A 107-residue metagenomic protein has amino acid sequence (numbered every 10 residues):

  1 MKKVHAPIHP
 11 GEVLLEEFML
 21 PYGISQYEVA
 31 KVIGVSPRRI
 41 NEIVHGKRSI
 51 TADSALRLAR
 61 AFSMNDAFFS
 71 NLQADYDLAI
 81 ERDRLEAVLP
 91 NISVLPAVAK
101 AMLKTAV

Functional and structural regions predicted by a protein language model:
M1-I24: A short, Lys/Arg-rich alpha-helix, primarily the initiator
K2-P7, R60, D66-F68, K104: Peripheral/terminal regions associated with large enzymatic or DNA-binding modules
G23-E42: Short alpha-helical DNA-recognition segment
S36, K47, F62, Q73-Y76: The DNA-recognition helices of helix-turn-helix-type DNA-binding domains
K47-R60: Short, basic-rich loop-to-helix N-cap that marks the start of a DNA-contacting helix
N71-V107: Short, charged recognition helix plus adjacent turn of helix-turn-helix-like nucleic-acid-binding domains
